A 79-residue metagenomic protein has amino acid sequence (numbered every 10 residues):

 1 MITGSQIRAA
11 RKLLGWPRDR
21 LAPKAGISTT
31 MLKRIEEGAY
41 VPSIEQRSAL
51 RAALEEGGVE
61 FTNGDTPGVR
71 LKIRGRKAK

Functional and structural regions predicted by a protein language model:
M1-I2: A detector for short, charged/polar N-terminal pre-domain segments
S5-R20: Short basic helix-loop element that most often maps to the first helix and adjoining turn of HTH DNA-binding modules
A9, K24, Y40-P42, N63: A charge-rich, low-complexity, intrinsically flexible signal that marks solvent-exposed coils, linkers, repeats
G26, E45-N63: DNA major-groove recognition helix of helix-turn-helix/homeodomain DNA-binding modules
G26-P42: Recognition helix of helix-turn-helix/homeodomain-like DNA-binding domains that insert into the DNA major groove
V59-K79: Helix-turn-helix/homeodomain-like alpha-helical modules used for DNA recognition and transcription-factor dimerization
